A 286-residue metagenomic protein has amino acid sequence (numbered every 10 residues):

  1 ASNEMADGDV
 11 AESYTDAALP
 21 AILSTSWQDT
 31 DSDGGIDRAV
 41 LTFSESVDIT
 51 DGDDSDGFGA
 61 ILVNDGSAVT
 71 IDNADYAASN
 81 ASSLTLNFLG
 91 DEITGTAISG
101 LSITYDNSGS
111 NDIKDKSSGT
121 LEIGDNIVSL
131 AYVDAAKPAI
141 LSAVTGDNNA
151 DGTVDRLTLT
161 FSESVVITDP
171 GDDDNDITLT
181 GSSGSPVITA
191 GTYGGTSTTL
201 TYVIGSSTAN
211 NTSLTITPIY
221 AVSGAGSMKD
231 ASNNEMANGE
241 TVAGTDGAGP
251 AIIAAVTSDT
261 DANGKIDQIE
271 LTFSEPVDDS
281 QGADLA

Functional and structural regions predicted by a protein language model:
A1-A286: Non-catalytic beta-sheet/beta-sandwich ligand-binding modules that flank or precede catalytic cores
